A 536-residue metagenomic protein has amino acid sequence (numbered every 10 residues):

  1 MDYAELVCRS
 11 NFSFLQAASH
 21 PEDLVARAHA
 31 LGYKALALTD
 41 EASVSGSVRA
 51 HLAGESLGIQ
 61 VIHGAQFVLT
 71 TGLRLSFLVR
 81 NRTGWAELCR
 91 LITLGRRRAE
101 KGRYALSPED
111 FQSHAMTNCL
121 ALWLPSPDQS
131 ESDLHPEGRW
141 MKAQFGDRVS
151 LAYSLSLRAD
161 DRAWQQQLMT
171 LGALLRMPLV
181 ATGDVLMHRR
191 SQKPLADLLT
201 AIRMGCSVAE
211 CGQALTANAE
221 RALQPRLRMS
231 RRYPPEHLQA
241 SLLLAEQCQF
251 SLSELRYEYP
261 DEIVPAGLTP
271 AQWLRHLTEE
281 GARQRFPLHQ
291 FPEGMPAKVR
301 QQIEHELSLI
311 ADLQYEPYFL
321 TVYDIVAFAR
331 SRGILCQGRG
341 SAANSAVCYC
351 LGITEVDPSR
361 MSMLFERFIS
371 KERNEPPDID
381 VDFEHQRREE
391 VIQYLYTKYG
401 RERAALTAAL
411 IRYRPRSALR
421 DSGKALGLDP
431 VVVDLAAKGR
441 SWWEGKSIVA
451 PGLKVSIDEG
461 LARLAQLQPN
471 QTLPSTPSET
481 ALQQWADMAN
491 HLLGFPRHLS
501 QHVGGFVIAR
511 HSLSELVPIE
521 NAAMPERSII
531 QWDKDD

Functional and structural regions predicted by a protein language model:
M1-D536: Alpha-helical scaffold/interaction cores of sigma-54-like transcription cofactors and many family A DNA polymerases
